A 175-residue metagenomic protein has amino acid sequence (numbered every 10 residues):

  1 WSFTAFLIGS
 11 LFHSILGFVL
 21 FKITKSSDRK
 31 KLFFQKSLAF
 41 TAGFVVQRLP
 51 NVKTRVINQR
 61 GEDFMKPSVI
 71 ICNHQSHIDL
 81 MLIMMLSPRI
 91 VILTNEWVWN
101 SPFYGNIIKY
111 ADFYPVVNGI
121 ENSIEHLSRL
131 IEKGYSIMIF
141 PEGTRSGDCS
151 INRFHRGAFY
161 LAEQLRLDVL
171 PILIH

Functional and structural regions predicted by a protein language model:
W1-R55, N106: A transmembrane-helix-recognition feature enriched in membrane-embedded lipid enzymes and envelope glyco-/phospholipid
L49-H175: Soluble catalytic domains of membrane acyltransferases
